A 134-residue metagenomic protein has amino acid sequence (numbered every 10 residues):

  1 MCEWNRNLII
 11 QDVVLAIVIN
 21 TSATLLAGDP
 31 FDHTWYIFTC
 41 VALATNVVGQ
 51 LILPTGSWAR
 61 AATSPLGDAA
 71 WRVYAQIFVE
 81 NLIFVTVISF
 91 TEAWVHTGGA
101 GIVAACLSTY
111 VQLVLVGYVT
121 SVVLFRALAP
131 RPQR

Functional and structural regions predicted by a protein language model:
M1-R134: Juxtamembrane/disordered regions of integral membrane proteins
